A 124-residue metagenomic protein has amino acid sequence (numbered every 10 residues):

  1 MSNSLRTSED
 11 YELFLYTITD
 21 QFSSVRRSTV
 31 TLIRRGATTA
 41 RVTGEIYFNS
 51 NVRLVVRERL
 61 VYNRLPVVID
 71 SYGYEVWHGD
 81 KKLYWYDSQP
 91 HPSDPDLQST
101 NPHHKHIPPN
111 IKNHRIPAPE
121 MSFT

Functional and structural regions predicted by a protein language model:
M1-V55, P108-T124: UBC/E2-like fold recognition across ubiquitin and ubiquitin-like conjugation systems, capturing catalytically active
R27-V30, R34, Y62, D70-Y72 (+2 more regions): Generic preference for flexible, low-structure residues
V52-D94: Aromatic- and glycine-enriched beta-alpha-beta binding-site module
K82-T124: Domain-scale recognition of soluble eukaryotic interaction modules
